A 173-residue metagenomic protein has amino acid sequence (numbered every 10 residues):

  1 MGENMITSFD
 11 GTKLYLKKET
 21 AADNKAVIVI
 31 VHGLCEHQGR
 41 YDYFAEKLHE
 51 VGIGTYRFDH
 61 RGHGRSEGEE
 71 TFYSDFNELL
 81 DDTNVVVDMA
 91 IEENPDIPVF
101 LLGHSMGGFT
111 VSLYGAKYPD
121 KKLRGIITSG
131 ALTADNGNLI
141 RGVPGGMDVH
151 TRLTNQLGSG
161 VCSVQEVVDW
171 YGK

Functional and structural regions predicted by a protein language model:
M1-A21: N-terminal cap/lid segment of alpha/beta-hydrolase-fold proteins
K25-I28, P98: Alpha/beta-hydrolase fold active-site loops
G33-E36: Active-site glycine-rich loops that stabilize anionic/oxyanionic intermediates across multiple enzyme folds
A45-G68: Conserved alpha/beta-hydrolase
Y73-I91: Alpha/beta-hydrolase active-site loop
N94-S105: Alpha/beta-hydrolase fold nucleophile elbow
M106, T110-K173: Alpha/beta-hydrolase-fold enzymes
